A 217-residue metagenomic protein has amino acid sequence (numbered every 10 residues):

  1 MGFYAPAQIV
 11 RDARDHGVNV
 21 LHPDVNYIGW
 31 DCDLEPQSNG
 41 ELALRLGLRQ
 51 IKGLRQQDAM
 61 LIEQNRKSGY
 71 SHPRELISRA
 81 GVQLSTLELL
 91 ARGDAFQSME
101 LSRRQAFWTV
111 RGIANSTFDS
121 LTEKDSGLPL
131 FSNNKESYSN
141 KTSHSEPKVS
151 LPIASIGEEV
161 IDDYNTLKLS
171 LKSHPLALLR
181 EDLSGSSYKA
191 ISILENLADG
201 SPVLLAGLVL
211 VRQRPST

Functional and structural regions predicted by a protein language model:
M1-T217: Noncatalytic, beta-rich nucleic-acid-contacting surfaces in large DNA/RNA-processing enzymes
